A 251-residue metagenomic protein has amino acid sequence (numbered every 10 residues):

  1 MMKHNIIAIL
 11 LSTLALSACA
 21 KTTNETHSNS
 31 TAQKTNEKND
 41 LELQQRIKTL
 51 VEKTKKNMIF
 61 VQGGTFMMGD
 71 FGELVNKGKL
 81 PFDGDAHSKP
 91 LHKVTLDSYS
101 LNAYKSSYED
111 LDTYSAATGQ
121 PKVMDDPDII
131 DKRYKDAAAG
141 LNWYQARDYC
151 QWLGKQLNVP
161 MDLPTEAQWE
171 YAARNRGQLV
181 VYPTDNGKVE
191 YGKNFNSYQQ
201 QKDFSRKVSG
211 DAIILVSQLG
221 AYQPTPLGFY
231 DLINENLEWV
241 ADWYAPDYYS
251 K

Functional and structural regions predicted by a protein language model:
M1-N5: Positively charged n-region of N-terminal signal peptides that target proteins for export
I7-T13: Sec-dependent N-terminal signal peptides
C19-A167, R176: Extended beta-strand/loop cores of jelly-roll/beta-sandwich
V61, M67, N76, I129-A137 (+1 more regions): Functional-site microenvironments in short loops/helix caps that host divalent-cation chemistry
